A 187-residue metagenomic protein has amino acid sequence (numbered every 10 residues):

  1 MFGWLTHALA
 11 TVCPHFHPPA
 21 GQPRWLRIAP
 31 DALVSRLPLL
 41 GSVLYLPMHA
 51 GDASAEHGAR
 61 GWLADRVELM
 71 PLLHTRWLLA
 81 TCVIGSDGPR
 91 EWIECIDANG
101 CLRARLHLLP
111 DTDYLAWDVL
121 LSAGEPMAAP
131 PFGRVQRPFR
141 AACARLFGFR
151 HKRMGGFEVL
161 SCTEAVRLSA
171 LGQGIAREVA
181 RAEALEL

Functional and structural regions predicted by a protein language model:
M1-L187: Eukaryotic intrinsically disordered, low-complexity regulatory linkers and tails enriched in Ser/Thr/Pro
